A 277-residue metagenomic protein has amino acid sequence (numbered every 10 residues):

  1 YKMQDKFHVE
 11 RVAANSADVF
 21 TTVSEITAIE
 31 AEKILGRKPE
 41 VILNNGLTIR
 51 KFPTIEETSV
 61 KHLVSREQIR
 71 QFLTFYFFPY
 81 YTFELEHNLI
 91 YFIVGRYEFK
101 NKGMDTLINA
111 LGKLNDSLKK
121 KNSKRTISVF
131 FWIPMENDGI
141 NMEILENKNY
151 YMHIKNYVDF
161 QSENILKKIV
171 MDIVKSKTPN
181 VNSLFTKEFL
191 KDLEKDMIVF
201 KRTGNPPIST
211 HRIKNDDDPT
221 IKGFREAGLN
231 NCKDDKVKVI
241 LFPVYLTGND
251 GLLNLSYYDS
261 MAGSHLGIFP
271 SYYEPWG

Functional and structural regions predicted by a protein language model:
Y1-G277: Catalytic cores of nucleotide-sugar-dependent glycosyltransferases that transfer UDP/GDP/TDP-activated
